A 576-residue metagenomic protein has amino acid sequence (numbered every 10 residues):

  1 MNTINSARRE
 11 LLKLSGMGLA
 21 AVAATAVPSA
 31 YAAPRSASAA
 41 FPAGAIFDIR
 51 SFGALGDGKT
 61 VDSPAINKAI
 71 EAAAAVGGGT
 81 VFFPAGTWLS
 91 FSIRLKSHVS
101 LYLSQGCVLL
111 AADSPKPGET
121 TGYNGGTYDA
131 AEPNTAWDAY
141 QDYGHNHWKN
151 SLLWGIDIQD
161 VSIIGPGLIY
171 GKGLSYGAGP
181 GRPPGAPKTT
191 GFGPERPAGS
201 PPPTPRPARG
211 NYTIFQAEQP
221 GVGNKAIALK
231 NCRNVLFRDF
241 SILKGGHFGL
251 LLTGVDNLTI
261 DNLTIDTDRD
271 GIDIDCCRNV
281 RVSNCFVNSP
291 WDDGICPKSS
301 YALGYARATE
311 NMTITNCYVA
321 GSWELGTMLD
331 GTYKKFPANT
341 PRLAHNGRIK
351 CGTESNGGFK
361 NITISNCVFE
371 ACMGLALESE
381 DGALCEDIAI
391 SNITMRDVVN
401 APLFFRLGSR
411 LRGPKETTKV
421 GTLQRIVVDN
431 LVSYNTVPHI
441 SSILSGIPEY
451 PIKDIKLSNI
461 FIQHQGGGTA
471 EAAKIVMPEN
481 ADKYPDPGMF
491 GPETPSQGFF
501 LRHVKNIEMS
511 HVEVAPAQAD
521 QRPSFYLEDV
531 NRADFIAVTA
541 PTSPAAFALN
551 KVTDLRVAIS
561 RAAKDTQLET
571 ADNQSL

Functional and structural regions predicted by a protein language model:
N2-L576: Extracellular/periplasmic carbohydrate-active domains that bind, remodel, or depolymerize complex polysaccharides
